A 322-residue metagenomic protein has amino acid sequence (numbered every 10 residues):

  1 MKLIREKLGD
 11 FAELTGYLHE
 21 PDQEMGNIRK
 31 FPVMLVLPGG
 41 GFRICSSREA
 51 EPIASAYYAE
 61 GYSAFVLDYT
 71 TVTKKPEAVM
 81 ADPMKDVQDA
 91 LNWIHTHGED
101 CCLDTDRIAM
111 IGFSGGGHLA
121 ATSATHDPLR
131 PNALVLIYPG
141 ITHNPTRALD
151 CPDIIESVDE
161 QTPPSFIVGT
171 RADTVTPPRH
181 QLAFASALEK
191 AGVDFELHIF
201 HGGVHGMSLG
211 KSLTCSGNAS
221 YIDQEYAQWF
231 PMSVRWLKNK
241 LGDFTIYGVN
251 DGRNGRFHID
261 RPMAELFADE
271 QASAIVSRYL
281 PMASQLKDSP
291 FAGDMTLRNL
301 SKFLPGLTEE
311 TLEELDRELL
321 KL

Functional and structural regions predicted by a protein language model:
M1-R29: N-terminal cap/lid segment of alpha/beta-hydrolase-fold proteins
K30-G39: Short beta-strand element of the alpha/beta-hydrolase
S46, L67-C102, E225: Catalytic nucleophile-loop/oxyanion-hole region of alpha/beta-hydrolase and closely related hydrolase-like folds
S47-F65: Short amphipathic alpha-helix adjacent to the substrate-entry channel of hydrolases
Q88-E160: Primarily recognizes the serine-hydrolase "nucleophile elbow" in alpha/beta-hydrolase and SGNH/GDSL folds
Q161, F166-G169, D173: Short beta-strand/loop motif that positions the catalytic acidic residue of the alpha/beta-hydrolase fold
T174-A183: Conserved alpha/beta-hydrolase "acid-adjacent" motif
A191-R253: C-terminal catalytic histidine-bearing segment of alpha/beta-hydrolase fold enzymes
